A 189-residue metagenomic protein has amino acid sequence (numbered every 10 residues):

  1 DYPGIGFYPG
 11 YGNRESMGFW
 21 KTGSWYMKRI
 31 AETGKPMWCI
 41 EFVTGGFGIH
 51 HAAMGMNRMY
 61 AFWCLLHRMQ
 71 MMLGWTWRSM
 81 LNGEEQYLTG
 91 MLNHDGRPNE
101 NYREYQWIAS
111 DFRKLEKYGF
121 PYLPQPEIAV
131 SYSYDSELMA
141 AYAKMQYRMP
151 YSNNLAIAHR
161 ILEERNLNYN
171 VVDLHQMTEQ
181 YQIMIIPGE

Functional and structural regions predicted by a protein language model:
P3, Y8-E189: Carbohydrate-binding surfaces of carbohydrate-active enzymes
